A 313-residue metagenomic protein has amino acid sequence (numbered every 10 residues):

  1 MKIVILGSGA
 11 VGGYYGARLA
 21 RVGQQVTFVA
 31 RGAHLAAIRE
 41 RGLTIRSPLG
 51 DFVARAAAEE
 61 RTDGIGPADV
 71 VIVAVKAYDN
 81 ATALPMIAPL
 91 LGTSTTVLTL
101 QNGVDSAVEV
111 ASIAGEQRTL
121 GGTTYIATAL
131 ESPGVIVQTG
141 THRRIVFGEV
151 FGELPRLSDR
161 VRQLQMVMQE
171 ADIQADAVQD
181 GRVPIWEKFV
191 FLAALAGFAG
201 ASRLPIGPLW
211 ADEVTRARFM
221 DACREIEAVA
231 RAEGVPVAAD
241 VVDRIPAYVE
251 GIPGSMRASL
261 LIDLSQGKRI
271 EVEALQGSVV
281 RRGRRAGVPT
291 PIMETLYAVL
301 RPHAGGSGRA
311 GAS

Functional and structural regions predicted by a protein language model:
M1, D69, R143: Nucleotide donor/acceptor-binding cores
M1-S47, D51: NAD(P)+-binding Rossmann beta1-loop-alpha1 motif at the extreme N-terminus of oxidoreductases
A17, R21, P85-P89, S112 (+3 more regions): Short, well-ordered alpha-helices that flank and scaffold nucleotide-derived cofactor binding pockets
A37, P89-L90, I113-R118, E131-D240: Internal alpha-helical scaffold of NAD(P)-dependent oxidoreductase catalytic cores
D51-I136: Rossmann-like NAD(P)(H) cofactor-binding subdomain of soluble oxidoreductases
M220-S313: NAD(P)-dependent Rossmann-like dehydrogenase/reductase catalytic/cofactor-binding core
